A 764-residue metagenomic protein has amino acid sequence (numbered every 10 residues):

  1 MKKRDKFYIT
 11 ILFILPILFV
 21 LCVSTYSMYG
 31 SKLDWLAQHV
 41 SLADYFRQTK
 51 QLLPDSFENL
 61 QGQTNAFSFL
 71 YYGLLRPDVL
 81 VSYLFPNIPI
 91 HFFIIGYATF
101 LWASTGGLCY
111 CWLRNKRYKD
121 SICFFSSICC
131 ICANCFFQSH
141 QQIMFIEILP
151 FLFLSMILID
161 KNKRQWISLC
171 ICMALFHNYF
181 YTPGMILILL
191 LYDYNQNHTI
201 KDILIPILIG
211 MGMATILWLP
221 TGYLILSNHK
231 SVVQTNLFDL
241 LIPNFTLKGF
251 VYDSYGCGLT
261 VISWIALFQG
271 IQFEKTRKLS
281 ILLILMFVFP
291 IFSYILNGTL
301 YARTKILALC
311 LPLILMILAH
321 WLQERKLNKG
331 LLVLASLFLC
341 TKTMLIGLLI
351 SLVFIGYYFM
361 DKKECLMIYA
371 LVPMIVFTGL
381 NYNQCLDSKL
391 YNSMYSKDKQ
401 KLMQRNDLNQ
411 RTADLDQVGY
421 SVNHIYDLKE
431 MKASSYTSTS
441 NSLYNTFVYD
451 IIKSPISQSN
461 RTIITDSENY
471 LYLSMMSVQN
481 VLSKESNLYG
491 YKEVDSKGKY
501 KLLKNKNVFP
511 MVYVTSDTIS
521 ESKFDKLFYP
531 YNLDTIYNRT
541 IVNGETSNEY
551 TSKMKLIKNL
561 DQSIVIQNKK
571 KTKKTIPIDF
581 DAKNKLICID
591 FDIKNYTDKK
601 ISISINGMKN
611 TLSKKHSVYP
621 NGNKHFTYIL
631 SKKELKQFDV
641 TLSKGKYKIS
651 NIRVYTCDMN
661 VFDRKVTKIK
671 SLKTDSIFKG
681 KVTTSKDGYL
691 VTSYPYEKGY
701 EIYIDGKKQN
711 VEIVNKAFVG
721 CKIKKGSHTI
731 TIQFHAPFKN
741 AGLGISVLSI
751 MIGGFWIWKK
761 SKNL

Functional and structural regions predicted by a protein language model:
D5-A37, I209-P220, P373-T378: Transmembrane signal-anchor helices characteristic of membrane glycosylation enzymes that use polyprenol
I11, K161-K163, S168, Y181 (+4 more regions): Contiguous transmembrane helix-bundle modules in multi-pass membrane proteins
L12-P16, Y97-N115, D120-D160, R164-N195 (+3 more regions): Membrane-embedded helix bundles of polyisoprenyl
P16-T105, I128-I148, L226-K230, L237-S254 (+3 more regions): Membrane-interface coil-to-helix junctions
V40, F46-R47, D55, G62 (+3 more regions): Periplasmic/ER-lumenal interhelical loops and adjacent helix-loop junctions in multi-pass membrane proteins
G62, S68-Y71, P373-L386, M403-M475 (+6 more regions): Extracytoplasmic/lumenal acceptor-recognition loop(s) of multi-pass membrane glycoenzymes
G107, S438-E521, K526-N559, S563 (+3 more regions): A cross-kingdom signal targeting lumenal/periplasmic-facing segments of multi-pass membrane and secretory-pathway
T546-L764: Active-site-proximal, structured, solvent-exposed surfaces of multi-pass membrane proteins that position macromolecular
